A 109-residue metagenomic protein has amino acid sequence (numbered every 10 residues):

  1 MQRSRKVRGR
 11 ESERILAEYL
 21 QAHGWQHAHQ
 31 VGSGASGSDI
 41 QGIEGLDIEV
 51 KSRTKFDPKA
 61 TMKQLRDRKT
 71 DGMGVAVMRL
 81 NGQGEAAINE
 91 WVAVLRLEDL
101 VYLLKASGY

Functional and structural regions predicted by a protein language model:
M1-Y109: Catalytic phosphate/metal-binding cores of nucleic-acid and nucleotide-processing enzymes, i.e., regions that mediate
